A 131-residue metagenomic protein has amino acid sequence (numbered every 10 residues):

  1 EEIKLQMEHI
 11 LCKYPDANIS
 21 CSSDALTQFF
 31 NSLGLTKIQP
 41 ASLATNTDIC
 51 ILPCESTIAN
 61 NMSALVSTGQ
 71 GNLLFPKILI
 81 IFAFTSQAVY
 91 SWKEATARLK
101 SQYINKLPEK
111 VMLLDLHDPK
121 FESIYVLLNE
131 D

Functional and structural regions predicted by a protein language model:
E1-D131: The feature marks the mature, well-folded catalytic cores of soluble enzymes
